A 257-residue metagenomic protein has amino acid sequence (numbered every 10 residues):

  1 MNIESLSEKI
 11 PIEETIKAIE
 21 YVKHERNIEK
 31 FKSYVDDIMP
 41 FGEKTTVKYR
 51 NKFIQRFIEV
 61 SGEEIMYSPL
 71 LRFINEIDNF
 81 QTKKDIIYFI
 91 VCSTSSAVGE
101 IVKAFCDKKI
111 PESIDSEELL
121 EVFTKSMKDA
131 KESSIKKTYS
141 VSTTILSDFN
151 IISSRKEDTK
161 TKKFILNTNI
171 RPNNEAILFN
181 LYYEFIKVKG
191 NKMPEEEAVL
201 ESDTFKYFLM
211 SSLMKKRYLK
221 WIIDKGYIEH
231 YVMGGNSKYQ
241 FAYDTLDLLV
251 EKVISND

Functional and structural regions predicted by a protein language model:
M1-S93, F105, I114-S116, S255-D257: Eukaryotic partner-binding/assembly regions in large regulatory complexes
I12-V22, D85-E112, N174-P194, S202-F205: Positively charged, polyanion-binding regions of nucleic-acid-associated proteins
I28-V35, I110-S126, G190-K206: Short acidic, hydrophobic short linear motifs in intrinsically disordered regions
M39-V47, C92, K125-Y139, F205-K215: Short, positively charged loop/turn segments that connect secondary-structure elements
N51-V60, T138-N150, K216-G226: Basic amphipathic alpha-helical segments that dock to polyanions
N75-C92, S154-E175: Basic, amphipathic alpha-helix used for nucleic-acid engagement in HTH/winged-helix/SANT-Myb modules and analogous
V102-T159, I165: Eukaryote-skewed repeat-based solenoidal scaffolds used as protein-protein interaction platforms, primarily
E157-V250: Accessory, usually C-terminal, subdomains that scaffold auxiliary metal cofactors
